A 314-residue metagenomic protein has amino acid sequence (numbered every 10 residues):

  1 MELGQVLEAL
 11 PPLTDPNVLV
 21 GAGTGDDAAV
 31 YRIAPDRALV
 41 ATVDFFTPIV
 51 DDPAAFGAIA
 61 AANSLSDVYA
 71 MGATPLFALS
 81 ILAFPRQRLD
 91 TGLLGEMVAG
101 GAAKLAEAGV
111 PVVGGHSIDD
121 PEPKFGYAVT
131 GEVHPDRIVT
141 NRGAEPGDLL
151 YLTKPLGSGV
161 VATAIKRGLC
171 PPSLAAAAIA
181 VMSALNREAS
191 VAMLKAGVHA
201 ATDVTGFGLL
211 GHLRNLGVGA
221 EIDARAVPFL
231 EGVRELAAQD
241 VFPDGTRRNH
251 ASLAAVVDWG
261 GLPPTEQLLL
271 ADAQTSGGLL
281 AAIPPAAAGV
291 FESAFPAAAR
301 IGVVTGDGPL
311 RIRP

Functional and structural regions predicted by a protein language model:
M1-A70, E145-L150, P155, P296-A299 (+1 more regions): N-terminal glycine-rich phosphate/pyrophosphate-binding loops that anchor nucleotide-derived ligands and cofactors
V18-V20, A28-Y31, S66-Y69, A102 (+6 more regions): A generic local secondary-structure boundary/capping motif
L19, H116, R142, T153 (+5 more regions): Glycine- and other small-residue-rich loops at beta-strand/loop junctions that grip anionic moieties
A29-V40, S183-A189, H250-G260: Acidic-glycine-rich active-site phosphate/pyrophosphate-binding loop
I33-I49, T74-C170, V303, R313: Glycine-rich anion-binding loops of enzyme active sites
P53-L79, E96-E107, A184-A196, V204 (+1 more regions): Small-aliphatic-rich amphipathic alpha-helix that forms the alpha element of a beta-alpha
R86-P111, I118-F125, K195, T202-P314: Glycine-/charge-enriched secondary-structure boundary and capping motifs
A128-I138, S173-M193: Active-site glycine-rich loop that binds ribose-phosphate moieties when present
